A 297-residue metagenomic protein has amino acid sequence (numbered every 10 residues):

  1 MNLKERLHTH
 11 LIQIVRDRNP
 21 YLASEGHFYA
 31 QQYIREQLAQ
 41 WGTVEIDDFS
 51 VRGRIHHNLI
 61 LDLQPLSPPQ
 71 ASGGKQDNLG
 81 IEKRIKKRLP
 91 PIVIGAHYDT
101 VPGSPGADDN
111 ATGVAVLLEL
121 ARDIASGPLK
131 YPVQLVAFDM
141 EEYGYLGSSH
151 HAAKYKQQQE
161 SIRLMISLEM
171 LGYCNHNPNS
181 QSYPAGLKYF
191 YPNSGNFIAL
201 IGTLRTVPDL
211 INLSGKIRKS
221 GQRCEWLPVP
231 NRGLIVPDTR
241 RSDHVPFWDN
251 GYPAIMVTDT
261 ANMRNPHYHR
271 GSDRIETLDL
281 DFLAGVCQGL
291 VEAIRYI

Functional and structural regions predicted by a protein language model:
K4, T9-Q70, D77-I81, K86 (+1 more regions): A non-catalytic alpha/beta surface segment that caps or lines the substrate-entry region of metallo-dependent hydrolase
R6-T9, Q13, E25, Y29 (+11 more regions): Extracytoplasmic/secreted proteins, especially bacterial periplasmic and envelope-associated proteins
V15-P20, A39, T43, R122-L129 (+5 more regions): Sec-exported extracytoplasmic/periplasmic mature domains
G53-R54, I85-R88, G127-K130, Q158-E160 (+1 more regions): Extracellular/periplasmic catalytic domains that process cell-envelope and extracellular macromolecules
P90, Y131-P132, E160-L164, Q222 (+1 more regions): Loop/turn elements at helix/coil->beta-strand transitions in domains of secreted/extracellular proteins
P91-A96: Short beta-strand element of the alpha/beta-hydrolase
V101-I211, V236-T239: Acidic/histidine-rich catalytic neighborhood of metal-dependent amide-processing enzymes
Y183-I297: Active-site-adjacent substrate-binding region of metalloamidase/peptidase-like peptide-processing proteins
